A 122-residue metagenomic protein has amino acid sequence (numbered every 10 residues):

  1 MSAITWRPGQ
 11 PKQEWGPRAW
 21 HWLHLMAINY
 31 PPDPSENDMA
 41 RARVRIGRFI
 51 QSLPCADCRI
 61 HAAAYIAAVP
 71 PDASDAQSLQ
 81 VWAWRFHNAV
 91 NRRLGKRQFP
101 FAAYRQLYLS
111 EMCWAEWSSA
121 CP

Functional and structural regions predicted by a protein language model:
M1-P122: Terminal, compositionally biased segments used for targeting/anchoring and flexible tails
